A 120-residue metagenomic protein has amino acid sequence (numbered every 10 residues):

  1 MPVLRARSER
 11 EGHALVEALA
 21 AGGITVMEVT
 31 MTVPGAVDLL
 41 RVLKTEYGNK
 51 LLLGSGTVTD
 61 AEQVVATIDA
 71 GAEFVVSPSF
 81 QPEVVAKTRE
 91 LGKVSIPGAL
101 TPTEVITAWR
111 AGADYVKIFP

Functional and structural regions predicted by a protein language model:
M1-F74, E90: Conserved N-terminal beta1-alpha1 strand-loop-helix module at the mouth
G35, K50, T59-P120: Conserved anion-binding
